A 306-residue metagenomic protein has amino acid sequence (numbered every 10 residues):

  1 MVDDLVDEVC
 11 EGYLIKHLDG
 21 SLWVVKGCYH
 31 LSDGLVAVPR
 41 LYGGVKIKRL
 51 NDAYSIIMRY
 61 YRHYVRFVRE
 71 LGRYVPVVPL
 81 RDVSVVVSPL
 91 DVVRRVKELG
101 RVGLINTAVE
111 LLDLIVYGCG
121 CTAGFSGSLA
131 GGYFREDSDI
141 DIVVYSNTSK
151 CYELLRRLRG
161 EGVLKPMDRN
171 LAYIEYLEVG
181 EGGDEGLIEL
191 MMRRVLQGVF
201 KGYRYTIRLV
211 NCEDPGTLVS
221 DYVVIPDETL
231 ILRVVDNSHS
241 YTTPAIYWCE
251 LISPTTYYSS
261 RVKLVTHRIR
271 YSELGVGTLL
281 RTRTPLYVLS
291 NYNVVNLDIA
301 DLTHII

Functional and structural regions predicted by a protein language model:
M1-D137, Y145-I306: Catalytic core of pol beta-like nucleotidyltransferases
